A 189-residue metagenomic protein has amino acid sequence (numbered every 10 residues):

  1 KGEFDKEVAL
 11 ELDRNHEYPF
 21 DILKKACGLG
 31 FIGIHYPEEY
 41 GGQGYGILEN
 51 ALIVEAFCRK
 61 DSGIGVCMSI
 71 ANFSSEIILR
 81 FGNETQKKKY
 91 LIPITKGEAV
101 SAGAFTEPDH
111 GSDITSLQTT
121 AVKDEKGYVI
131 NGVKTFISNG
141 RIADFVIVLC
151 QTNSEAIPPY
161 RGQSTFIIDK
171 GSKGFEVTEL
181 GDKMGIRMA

Functional and structural regions predicted by a protein language model:
K1-C67, T85-K96, V100, Y128: Amphipathic, small/basic residue-rich leader segments at the start of a protein or domain
S62-T85, G111-I114: N-terminal glycine-rich flavin-associated loop
G82-Q86, Q118, V122-V129: Glycine-rich, mobile lid/loop segments that gate access to catalytic sites or pores
I94, D109-S112, F136-N139, A156-I157 (+1 more regions): Short Gly/Pro-enriched turn/cap motifs at secondary-structure boundaries
G97-F105, L149: A short, Trp-centered hydrophobic/proline-enriched beta-strand micro-motif
S112-D113, K123, Y128, I137: Hydrophobic, small-residue-rich alpha-helical packing segments that form membrane-like cores
S116-Q118, G171-A189: Flexible, small-/acidic-enriched active-site or ligand-binding loops
N131-T178: A short core secondary-structure module
